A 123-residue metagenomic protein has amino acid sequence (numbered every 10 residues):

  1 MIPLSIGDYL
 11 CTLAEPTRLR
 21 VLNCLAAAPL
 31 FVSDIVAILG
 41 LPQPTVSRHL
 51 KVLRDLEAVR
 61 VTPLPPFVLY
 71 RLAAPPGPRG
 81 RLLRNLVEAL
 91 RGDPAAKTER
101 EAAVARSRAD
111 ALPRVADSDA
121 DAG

Functional and structural regions predicted by a protein language model:
M1, G77-G123: Amphipathic alpha-helical dimerization/coiled-coil segments that flank or bridge DNA-binding/regulatory modules
I2-T45, L64-G77: N-terminal helix-turn-helix DNA-binding core of bacterial DNA-binding proteins
C11, L41-S47, D93, K97-E101: Helix-centric, low-specificity signal for extended rod-like, repetitive segments
A37, R54-D55: Alpha-helical residues within the helix-turn-helix
L50-K51: Short, hydrophobic-biased segments on the C-terminal half of alpha helices that form "recognition helices"
